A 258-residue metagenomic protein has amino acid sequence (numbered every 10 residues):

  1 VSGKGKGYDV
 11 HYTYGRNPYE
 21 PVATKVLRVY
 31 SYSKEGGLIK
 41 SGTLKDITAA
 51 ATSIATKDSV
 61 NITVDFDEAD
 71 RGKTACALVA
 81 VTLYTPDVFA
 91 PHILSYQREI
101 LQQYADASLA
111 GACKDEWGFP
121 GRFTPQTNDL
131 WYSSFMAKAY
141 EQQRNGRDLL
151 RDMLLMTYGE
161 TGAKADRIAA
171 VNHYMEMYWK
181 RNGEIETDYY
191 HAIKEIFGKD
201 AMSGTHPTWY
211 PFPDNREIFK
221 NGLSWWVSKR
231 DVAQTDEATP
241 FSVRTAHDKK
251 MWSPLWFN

Functional and structural regions predicted by a protein language model:
V1, T13-N17, A75-E99, Y158-E184 (+3 more regions): The substrate-binding groove and active-site-proximal loops of carbohydrate-active enzymes, especially glycoside
V1-P120, D152, T187, H191-A192 (+1 more regions): Mature N-terminal, pre-catalytic/accessory segment of carbohydrate-active enzymes
S2-K25, Y30-Y32, G118-G159, N215-S224: Aromatic- and acidic-residue-enriched segments that line the glycan-binding/catalytic groove of carbohydrate-active
A50-T56, Q142-L149, Q234: Short, mixed-charge, low-aromatic patches
A110-A112, K250-L255: Hydrophobic beta-strand segments of well-ordered beta-sheets in folded domains
W117-F135, T187-W252: Substrate-binding cleft/loops of secretory-pathway carbohydrate-active enzymes
N145-L155, G159-T161, A165, K180-T187 (+2 more regions): Catalytic cores of extracellular degradative/oxidative enzymes
